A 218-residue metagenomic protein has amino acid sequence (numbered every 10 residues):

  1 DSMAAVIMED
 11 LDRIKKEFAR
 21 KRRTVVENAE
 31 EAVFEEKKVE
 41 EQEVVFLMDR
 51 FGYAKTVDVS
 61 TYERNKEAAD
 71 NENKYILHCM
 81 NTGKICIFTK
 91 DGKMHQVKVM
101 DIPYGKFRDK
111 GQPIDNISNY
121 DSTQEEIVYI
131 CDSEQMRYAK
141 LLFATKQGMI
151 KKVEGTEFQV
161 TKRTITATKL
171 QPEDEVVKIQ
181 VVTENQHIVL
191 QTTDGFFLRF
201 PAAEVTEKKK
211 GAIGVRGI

Functional and structural regions predicted by a protein language model:
D1-I218: C-terminal interaction appendages of subunits in large macromolecular complexes
